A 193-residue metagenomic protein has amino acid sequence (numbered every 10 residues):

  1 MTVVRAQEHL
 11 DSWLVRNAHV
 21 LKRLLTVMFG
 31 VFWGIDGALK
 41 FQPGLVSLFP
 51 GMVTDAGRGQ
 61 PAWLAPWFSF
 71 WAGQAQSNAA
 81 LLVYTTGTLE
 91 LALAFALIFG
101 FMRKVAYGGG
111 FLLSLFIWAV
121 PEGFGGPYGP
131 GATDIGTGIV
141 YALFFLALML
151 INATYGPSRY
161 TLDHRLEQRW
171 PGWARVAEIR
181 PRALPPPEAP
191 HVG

Functional and structural regions predicted by a protein language model:
M1-L89, F99-G193: Extended, low-polarity transmembrane helix blocks
A92-A96: Transmembrane-helix motifs of polytopic, lipid-linked glycan transferases
